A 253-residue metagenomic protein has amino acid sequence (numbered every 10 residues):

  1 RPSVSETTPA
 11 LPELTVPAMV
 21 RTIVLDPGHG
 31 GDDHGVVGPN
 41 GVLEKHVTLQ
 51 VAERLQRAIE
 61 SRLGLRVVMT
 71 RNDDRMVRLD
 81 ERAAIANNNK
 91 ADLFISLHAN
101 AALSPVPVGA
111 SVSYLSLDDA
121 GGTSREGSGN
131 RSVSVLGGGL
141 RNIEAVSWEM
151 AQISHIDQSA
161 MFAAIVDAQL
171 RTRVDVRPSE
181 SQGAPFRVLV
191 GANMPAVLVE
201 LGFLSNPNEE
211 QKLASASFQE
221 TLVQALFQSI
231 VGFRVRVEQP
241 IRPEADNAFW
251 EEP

Functional and structural regions predicted by a protein language model:
R1-P253: Catalytic-site microenvironment of enzymes that process N-acetyl-hexosamine-containing cell-wall polysaccharides
